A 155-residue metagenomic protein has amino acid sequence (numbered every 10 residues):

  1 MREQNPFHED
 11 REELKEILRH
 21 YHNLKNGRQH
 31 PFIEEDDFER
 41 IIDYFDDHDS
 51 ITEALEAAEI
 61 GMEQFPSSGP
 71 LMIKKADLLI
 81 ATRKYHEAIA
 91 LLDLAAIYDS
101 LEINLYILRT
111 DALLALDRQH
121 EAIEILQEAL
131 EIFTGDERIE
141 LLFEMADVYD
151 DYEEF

Functional and structural regions predicted by a protein language model:
D36, P70, N104, E137-E140: Start-of-helix register in tetratricopeptide repeats
R40-I41, K75, R109, M145: Structural register within alpha-helical repeat arrays
Y44-F45, L79, L113, Y149: Residue at a conserved register position within TPR or TPR-like alpha-solenoid repeats
G61, L94-A95, A129: Canonical positions in the second alpha-helix
P66, S100, T134-D136: Short coil turns that delineate tetratricopeptide repeat
